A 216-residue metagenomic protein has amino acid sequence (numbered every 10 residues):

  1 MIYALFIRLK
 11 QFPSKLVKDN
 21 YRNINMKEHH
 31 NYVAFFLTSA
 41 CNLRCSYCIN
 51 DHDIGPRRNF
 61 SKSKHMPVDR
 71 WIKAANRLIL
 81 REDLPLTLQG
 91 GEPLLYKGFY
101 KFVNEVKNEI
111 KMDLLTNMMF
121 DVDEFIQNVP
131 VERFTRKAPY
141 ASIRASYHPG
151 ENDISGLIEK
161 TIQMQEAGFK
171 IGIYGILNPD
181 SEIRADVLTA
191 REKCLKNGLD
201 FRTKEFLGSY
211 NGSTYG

Functional and structural regions predicted by a protein language model:
M1-A34, H52, L80: N-terminal [4Fe-4S]-dependent radical SAM core
N25-R70: Canonical Radical SAM [4Fe-4S] cluster-binding loop centered on the CxxxCxxC motif and its immediate flanking residues
Y32, H52-M66, R81-Y96, V106-E124 (+3 more regions): Core AdoMet radical
P67-I79: Acidic Gly/Asp/Thr-rich repetitive segments characteristic of extracellular carbohydrate-active and adhesion proteins
W71-A74, F102, F125, G156-M164 (+1 more regions): A general structural detector for well-ordered alpha-helical segments in enzyme core domains, enriched
E132, S146-Y147, T161, Q165 (+1 more regions): Catalytic-core regions of glycoside hydrolase
N178-V187: Active-site glycine- and acidic-residue-rich loops that bind and position anionic ligands or nucleotide-like cofactors
D186-G216: A C-terminal junction/extension of Radical SAM enzymes
